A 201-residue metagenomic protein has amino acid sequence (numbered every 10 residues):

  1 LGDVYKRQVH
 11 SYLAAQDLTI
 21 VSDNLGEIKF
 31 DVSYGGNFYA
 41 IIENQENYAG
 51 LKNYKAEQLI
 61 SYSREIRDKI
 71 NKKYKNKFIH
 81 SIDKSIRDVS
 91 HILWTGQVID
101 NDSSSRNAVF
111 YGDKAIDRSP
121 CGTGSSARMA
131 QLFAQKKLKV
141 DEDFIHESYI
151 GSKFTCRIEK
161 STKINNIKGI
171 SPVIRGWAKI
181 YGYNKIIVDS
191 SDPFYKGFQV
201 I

Functional and structural regions predicted by a protein language model:
L1-Y5: Short, small-residue-biased leader/transition segments that mark boundaries at the very start of proteins
K6-D31, T162-I201: C-terminal domain-closing interface element
A14-D17, I41-E43, G50-K52, M129 (+1 more regions): Short helix/loop capping segments that flank catalytic or ligand/cofactor-binding pockets
F30-Y54: Internal alpha/beta core interface subdomains
L51-F78: Internal alpha/beta scaffold segment
K73-F110, A115: Conserved phosphate-donor
C121-S152, I158: Catalytic phosphate/nucleotide-handling subdomain of diverse soluble enzymes
